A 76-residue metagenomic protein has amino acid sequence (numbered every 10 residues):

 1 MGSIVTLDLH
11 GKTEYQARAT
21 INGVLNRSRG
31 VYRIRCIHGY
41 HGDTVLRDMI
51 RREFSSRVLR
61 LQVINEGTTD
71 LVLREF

Functional and structural regions predicted by a protein language model:
M1-F76: Long, charged, low-complexity intrinsically disordered regions
